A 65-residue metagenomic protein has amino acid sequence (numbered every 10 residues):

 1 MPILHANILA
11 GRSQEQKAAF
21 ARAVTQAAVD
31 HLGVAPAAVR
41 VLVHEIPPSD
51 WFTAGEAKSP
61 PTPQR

Functional and structural regions predicted by a protein language model:
M1-R65: A domain-level signal for the structural core that forms small-molecule/cofactor-binding pockets and catalytic centers
